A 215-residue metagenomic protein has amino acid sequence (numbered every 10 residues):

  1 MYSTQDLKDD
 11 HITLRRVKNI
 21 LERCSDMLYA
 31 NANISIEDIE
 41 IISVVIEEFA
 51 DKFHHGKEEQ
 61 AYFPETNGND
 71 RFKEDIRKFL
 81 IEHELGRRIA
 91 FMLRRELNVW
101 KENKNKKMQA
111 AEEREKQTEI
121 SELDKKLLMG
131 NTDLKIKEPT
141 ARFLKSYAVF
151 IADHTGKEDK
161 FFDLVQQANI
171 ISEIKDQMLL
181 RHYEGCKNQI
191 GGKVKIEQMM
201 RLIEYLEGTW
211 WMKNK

Functional and structural regions predicted by a protein language model:
M1-K215: Small-residue-biased structural context
